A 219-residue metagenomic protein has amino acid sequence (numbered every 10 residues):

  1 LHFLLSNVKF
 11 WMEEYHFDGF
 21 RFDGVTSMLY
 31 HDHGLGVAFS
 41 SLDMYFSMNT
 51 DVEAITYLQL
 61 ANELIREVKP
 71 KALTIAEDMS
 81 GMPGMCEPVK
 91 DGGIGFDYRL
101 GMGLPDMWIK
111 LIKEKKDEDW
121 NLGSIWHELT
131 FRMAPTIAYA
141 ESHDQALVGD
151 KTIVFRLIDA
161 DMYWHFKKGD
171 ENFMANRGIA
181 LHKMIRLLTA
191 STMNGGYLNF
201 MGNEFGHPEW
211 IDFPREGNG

Functional and structural regions predicted by a protein language model:
L1-R21: An active-site-proximal structural segment forming one wall of the substrate-binding cleft that immediately precedes
H16-D18, H33-N218: Conserved alpha/beta catalytic core and glycan-binding cleft of carbohydrate-active enzymes
M28: Catalytic P-loop NTPase motifs of RecA-like helicase/translocase cores
